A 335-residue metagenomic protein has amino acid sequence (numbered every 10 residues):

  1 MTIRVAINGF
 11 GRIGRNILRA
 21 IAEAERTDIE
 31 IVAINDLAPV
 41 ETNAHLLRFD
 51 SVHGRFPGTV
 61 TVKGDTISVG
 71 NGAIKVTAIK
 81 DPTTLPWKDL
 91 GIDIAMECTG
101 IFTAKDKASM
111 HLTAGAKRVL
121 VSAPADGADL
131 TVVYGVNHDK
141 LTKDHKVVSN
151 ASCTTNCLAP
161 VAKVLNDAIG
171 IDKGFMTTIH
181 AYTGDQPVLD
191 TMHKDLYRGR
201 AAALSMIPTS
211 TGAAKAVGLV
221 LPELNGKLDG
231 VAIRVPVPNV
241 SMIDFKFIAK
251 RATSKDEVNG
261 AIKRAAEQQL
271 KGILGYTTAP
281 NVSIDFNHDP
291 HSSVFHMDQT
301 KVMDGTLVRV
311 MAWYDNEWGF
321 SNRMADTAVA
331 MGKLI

Functional and structural regions predicted by a protein language model:
M1-G199, D326, L334-I335: N-terminal Rossmann-like NAD(P) cofactor-binding subdomain of oxidoreductases, focused on the glycine-rich
R4-A6, V148-S149, I243-A249, V308-Y314: Short glycine-rich or small-residue beta-strand-to-loop segments that form or flank ligand, phosphate, metal/Fe-S
R12, N16, A20, M110 (+6 more regions): Alpha-helical scaffold segments in soluble metabolic enzymes
E23-P86, G170-K173, T178-V308: C-terminal substrate-binding/catalytic lobe of Rossmann-fold NAD(P)-dependent oxidoreductases
V40, D126, A214, E317-W318: Alpha-helix N-cap/helix-start and coil->helix boundary motif
T99-G100, C153, T209, K250 (+1 more regions): Structured loop/turn residues at secondary-structure junctions
N156, A252-T253, G319: A generic structural signal for alpha-helix starts
P290-I335: NAD(P)-dependent Rossmann-like dehydrogenase/reductase catalytic/cofactor-binding core
